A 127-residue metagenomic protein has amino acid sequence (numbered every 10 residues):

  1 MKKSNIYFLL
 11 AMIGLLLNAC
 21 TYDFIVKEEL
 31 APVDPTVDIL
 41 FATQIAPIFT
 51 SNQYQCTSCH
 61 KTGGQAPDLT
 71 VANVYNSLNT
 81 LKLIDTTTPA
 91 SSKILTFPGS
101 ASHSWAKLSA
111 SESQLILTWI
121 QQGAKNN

Functional and structural regions predicted by a protein language model:
M1-C20: Sec-dependent bacterial lipoprotein signal peptides
C20-N127: Aromatic- and Gly/Pro-enriched helix-to-coil junctions and flexible linker segments
